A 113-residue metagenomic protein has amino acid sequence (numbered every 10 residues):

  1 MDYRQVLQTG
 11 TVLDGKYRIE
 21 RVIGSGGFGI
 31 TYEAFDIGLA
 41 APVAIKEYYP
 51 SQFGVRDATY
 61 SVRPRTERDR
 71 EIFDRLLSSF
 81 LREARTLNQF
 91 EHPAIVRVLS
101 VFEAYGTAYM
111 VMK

Functional and structural regions predicted by a protein language model:
D2-I19: A short, low-complexity linker immediately N-terminal to eukaryotic Hanks-type protein kinase catalytic domains
E20-G26, T31: Protein kinase glycine-rich loop
G24, R82, E91-A94: Flexible N-lobe loop architecture of eukaryotic-like protein kinase catalytic domains
F35-V43, Y49-G54: Conserved N-lobe loop of protein kinases adjacent to the ATP-binding glycine-rich P-loop
D57-Q89: AlphaC helix of the eukaryotic protein kinase fold
V96, Y105-K113: A conserved loop-to-beta-strand element in the N-lobe of protein kinase catalytic cores that borders the ATP-binding
V101: Activation-segment/catalytic-loop signature of the eukaryotic protein kinase fold
